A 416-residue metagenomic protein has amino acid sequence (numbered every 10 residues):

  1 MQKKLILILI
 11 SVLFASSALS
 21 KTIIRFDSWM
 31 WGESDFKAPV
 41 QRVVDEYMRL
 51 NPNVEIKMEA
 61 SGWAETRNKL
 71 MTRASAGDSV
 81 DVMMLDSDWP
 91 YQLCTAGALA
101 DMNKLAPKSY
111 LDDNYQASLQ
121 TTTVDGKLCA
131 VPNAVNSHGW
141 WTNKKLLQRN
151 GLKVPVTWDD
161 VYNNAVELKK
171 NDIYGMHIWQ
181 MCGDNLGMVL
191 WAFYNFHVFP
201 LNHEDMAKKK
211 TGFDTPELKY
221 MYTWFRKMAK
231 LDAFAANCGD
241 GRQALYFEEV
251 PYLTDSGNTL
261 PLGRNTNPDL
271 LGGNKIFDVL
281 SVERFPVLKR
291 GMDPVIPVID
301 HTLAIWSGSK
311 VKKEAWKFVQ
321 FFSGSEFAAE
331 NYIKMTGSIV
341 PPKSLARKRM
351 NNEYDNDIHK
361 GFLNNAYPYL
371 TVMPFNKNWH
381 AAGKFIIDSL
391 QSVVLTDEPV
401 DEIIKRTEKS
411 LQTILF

Functional and structural regions predicted by a protein language model:
K21-G32, V54-E59, D81-V82, C129 (+1 more regions): Short, well-ordered beta-strand elements
I24-Q41, M373-N378: Extracytoplasmic "Venus flytrap"
P39, V319-P342: Periplasmic-binding protein-like
R42-N114, T121, K145-V156, A244 (+3 more regions): Extracytoplasmic "Venus flytrap"/periplasmic binding protein-like
G62, S87-G139, Y162, G187-A192 (+4 more regions): Hinge/lid segment of periplasmic solute-binding proteins
L93-A98, A117-V154, W179-M206, P297-W306 (+2 more regions): Periplasmic solute-binding protein
A165-L168, A207-A236, S281, F285: Glycine-centered hinge/linker elements that transmit conformational signals in sensory and ligand-binding systems
L280-R284, I333-S392: Long, aromatic- and glycine/proline-rich binding clefts that accommodate carbohydrate-like moieties
